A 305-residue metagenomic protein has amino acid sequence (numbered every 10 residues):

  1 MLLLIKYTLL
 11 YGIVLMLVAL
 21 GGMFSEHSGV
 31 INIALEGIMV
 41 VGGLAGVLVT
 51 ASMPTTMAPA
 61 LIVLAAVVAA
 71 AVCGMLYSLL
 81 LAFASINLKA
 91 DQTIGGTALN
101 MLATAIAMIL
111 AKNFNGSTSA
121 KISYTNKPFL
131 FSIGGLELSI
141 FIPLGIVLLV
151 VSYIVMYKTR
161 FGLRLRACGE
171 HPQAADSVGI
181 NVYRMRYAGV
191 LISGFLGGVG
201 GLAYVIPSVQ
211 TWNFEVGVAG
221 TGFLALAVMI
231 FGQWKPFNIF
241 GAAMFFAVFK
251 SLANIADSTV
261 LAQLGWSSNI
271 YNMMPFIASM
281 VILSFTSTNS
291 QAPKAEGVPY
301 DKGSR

Functional and structural regions predicted by a protein language model:
M1-V18, I31, A45, P54-A65: Membrane-interfacial amphipathic/re-entrant helices at transmembrane-helix boundaries
F24-A45, I86-L99, R164, V209-F223 (+1 more regions): Short, non-helical or kinked segments that cap or interrupt transmembrane helices
M57-L102, V147: Alpha-helical transmembrane segments within multi-pass membrane transporters and channels
T93, S119-T125, E137-L144, R186 (+4 more regions): Loop-to-transmembrane alpha-helix initiation sites
T104-I133, A253-A262, T288-V298: Extracellular/periplasmic helix-loop junction at the C-terminal end of a transmembrane helix in multi-pass membrane
L136-N213, P236-F237, G241: Helix-loop-helix "hairpin" substructures at the membrane interface of multi-pass membrane proteins
S152, E170-R184, D257-R305: Cytosolic-side transmembrane-helix boundaries in multi-pass membrane proteins
W212-F276: Transmembrane alpha-helical segments in multi-pass inner-membrane proteins
